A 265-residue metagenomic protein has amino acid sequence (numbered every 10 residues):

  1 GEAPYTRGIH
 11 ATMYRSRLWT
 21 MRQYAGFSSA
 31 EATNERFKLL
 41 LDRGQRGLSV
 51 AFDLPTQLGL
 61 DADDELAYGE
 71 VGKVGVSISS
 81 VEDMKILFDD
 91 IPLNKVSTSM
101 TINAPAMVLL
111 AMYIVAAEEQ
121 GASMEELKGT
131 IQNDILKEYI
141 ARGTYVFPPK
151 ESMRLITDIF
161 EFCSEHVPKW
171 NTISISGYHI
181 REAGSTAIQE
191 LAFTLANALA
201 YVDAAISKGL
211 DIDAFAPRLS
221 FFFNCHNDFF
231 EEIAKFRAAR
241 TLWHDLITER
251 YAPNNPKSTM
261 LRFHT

Functional and structural regions predicted by a protein language model:
G1-E232, R250-H264: Catalytic alpha/beta active-site cores
E232-R240: Extended amphipathic alpha-helical segments enriched in small hydrophobics
L246: Catalytic PLP-binding core of fold-type I/II PLP enzymes
